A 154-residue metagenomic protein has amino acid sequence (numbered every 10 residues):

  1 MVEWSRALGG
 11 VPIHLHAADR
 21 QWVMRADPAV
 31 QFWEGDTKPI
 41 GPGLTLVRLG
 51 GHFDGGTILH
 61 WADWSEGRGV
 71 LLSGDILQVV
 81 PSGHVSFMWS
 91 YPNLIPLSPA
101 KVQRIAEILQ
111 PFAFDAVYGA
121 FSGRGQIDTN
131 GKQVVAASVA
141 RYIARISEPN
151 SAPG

Functional and structural regions predicted by a protein language model:
M1-P42, A137, R141: Active-site HxH/HxHxD metal-binding segment of metal-dependent hydrolases
P28, T45-P153: Metallo-beta-lactamase
